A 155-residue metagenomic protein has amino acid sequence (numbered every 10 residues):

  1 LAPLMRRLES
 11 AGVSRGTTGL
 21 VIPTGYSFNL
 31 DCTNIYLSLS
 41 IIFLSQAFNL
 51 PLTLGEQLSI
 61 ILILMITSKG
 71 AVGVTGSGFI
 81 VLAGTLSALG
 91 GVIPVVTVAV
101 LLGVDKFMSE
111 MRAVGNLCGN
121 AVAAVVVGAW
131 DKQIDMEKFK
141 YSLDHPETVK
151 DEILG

Functional and structural regions predicted by a protein language model:
L1-P23, D31, I41: A glycine- and small/hydrophobic-rich beta-loop-beta segment that serves as a flexible "lid/hinge" or phosphate-binding
S10, S27-L30, L50, A88: Conserved helix-loop functional segments at active or binding sites
S10-Y26, L54-G55, V95-V98, M136: Membrane-interface alpha-helices at helix entry/exit sites of multi-pass transporters
A11, L30-T33, A71-V72, R112-A113: Hydrophobic alpha-helical scaffolding
T18-L20, L30, Y36, K106-S109: Broad hydrophobic/π-residue packing in well-ordered secondary structure
S38-G155: Transmembrane alpha-helical segments and their short flanking loops that form helix-hairpins/helix-helix interfaces
